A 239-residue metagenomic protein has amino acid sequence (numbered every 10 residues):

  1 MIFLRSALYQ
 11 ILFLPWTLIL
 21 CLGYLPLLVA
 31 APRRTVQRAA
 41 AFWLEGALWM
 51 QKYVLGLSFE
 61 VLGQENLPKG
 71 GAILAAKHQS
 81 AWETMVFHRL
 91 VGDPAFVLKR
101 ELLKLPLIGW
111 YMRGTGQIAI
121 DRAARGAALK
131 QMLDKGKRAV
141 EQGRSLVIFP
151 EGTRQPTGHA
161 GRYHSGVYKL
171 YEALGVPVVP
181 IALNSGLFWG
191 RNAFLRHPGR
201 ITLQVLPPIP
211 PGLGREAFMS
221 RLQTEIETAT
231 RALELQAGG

Functional and structural regions predicted by a protein language model:
M1-V29, R38, A217-G239: Membrane-interfacial terminal anchoring regions of lipid-handling membrane enzymes
F3, L129-G239: Non-catalytic C-terminal accessory region of glycerolipid acyltransferases and related lyso-lipid remodeling enzymes
C21-A41, E45, K52-V54, K69-R125: Catalytic core of membrane glycerolipid acyltransferases/transacylases, capturing the structured, soluble-facing
L55-V61: Membrane-helix interfacial anchor on the cytosolic side
V61, L74, F96-V97, L203-V205: Generic preference for hydrophobic
L62, L98-K99, I120-R122, P150 (+1 more regions): Thr-Gly-centered strand-to-loop micro-motif
G63-L67: Glycine-rich helix-loop-beta junction characteristic of Rossmann-like nucleotide cofactor-binding loops
